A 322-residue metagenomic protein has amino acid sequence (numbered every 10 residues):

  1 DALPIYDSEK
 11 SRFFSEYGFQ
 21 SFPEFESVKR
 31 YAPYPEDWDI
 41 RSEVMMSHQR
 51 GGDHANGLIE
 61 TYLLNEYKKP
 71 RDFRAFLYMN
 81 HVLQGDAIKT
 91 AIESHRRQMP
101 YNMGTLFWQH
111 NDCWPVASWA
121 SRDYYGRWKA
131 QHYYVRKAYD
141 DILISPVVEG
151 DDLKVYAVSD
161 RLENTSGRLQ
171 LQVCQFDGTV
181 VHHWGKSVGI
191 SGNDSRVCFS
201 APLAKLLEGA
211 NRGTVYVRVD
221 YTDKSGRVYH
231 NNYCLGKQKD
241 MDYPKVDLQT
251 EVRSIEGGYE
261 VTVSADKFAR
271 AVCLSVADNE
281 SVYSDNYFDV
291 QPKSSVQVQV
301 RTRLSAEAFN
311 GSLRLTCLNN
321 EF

Functional and structural regions predicted by a protein language model:
A2-T165: Substrate-binding clefts and catalytic carboxylate motifs of secreted carbohydrate-active enzymes
Q98, V158-N164, C174-G178, S264-R270: Short solvent-exposed strand-capping/beta-turn motif centered on an Asx-Ser/Thr pair
M103-Q109, C273, L313-T316: Conserved active-site loop/cleft motifs that coordinate metal ions or position small ligands
R136-L169, Q238-A265: Surface beta-strand/loop "capping" patches
D152, N164-Q170, Y216, A269-C273 (+1 more regions): Exposed beta-strand and adjacent loop surfaces of beta-rich binding modules that mediate intermolecular recognition
G167-N211, N279-A306: Intrinsically disordered, low-complexity Pro/Gly/Ser/Thr-rich segments with frequent PxxP/GP/PP motifs and embedded
V197-V246, R301-F322: Terminal connector regions
Y243-P292, V296-R301, L318: C-terminal accessory/binding modules appended to enzymatic or scaffolding proteins
